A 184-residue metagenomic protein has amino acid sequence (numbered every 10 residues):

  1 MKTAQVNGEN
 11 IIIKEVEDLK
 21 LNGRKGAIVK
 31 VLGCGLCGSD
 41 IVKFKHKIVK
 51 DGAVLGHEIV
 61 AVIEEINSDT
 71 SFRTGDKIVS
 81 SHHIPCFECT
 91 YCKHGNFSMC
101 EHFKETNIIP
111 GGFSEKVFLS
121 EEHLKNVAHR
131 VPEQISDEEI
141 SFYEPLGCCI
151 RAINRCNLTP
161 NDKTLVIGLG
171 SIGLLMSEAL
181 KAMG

Functional and structural regions predicted by a protein language model:
A4, I28-V29, L165: Conserved beta-strand elements of the Class I
L19-C34, K47-T90, H123, R130-Q134: Glycine-rich beta-strand-centered segment in the early N-terminal region that forms part of a ligand/cofactor-binding
S39-K43: Cytochrome P450 core scaffold surrounding the K-helix E-X-X-R motif and the conserved "meander" helix-loop region
E88-I167: NAD(P)H dinucleotide-binding glycine-rich loop of Rossmann-like/cofactor-binding domains, especially the beta1-alpha1
C148, I172, L180: Hydrophobic/small residue at the entry helix of a nucleotide-binding pocket
A182-G184: Conserved S-adenosyl-L-methionine
